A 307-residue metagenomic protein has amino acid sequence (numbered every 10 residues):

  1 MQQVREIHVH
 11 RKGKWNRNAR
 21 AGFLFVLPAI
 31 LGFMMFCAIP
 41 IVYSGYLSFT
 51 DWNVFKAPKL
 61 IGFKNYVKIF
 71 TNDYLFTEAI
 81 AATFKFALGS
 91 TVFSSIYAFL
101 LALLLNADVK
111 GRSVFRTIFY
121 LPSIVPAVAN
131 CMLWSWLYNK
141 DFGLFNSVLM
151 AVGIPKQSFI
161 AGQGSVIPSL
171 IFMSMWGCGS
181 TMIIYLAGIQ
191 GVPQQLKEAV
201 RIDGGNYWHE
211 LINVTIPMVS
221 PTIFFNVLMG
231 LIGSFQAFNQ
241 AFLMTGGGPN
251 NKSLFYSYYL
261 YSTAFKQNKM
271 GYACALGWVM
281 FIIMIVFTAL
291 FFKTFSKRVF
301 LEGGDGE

Functional and structural regions predicted by a protein language model:
M1-Q3: Short, charged cytosolic
E6-I7, K14-E307: A structural signal for multi-pass alpha-helical bundles of membrane permease subunits that mediate small-molecule
